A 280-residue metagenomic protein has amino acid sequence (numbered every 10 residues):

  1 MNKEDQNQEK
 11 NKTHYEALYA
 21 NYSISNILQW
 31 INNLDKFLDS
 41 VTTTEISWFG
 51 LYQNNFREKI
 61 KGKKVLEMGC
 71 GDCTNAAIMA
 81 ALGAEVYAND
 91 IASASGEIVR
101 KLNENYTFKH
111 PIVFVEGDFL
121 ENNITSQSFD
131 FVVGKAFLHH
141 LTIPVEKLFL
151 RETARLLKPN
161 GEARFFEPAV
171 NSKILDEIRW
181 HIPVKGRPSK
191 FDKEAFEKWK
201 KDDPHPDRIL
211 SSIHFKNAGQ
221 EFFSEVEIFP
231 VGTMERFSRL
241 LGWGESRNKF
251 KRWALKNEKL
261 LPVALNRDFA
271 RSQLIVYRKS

Functional and structural regions predicted by a protein language model:
M1-D35: N-terminal, positively charged/glycine-rich alpha-helical extensions of SAM-dependent methyltransferases
K36-G62: Conserved alpha-helix/loop element of class I SAM-dependent methyltransferases that forms part of the SAM/SAH-binding
L66, D72-E121: Class I SAM-dependent methyltransferase SAM/SAH-binding core
L120-V132: A short acidic, Gly/Pro-enriched loop at the edge of an enzyme's catalytic core that lines a small-molecule cofactor
K147-P159: A short glycine-rich, Lys/Arg-flanked "PGG" loop and its adjoining helix->strand segment in the class I
R164-F191: Conserved class I S-adenosyl-L-methionine
P206-S224: Short alpha-helix
N217, E227-S280: A C-terminal cap/extension of S-adenosyl-L-methionine-dependent methyltransferases that defines the acceptor-substrate
